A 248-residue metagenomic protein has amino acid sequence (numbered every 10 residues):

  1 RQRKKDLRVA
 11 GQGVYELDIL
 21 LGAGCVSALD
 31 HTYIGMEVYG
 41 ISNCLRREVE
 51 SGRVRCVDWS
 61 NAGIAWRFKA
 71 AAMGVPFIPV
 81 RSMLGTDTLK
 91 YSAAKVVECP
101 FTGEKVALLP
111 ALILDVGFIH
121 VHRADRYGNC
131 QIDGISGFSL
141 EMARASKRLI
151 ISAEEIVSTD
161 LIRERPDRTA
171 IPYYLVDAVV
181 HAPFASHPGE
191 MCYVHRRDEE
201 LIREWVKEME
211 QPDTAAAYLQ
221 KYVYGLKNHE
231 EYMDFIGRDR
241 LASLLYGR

Functional and structural regions predicted by a protein language model:
R1-R248: Conserved alpha/beta enzyme-core scaffold
